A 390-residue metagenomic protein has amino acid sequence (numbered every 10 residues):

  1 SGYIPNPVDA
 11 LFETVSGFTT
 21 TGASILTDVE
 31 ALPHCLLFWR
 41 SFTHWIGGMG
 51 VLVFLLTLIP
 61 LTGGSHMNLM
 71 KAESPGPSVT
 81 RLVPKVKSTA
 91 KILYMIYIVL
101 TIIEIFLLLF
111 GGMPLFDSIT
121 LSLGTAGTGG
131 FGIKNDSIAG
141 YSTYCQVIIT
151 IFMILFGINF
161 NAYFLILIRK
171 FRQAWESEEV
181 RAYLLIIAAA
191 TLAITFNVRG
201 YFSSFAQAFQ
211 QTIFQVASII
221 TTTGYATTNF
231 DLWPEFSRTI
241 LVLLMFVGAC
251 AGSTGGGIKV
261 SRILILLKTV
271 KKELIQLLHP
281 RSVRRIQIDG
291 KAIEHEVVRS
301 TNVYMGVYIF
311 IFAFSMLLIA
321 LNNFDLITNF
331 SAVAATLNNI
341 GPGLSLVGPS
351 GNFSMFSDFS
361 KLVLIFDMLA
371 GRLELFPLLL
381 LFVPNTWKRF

Functional and structural regions predicted by a protein language model:
S1-F390: Membrane-proximal intracellular helices of multi-pass ion channels
